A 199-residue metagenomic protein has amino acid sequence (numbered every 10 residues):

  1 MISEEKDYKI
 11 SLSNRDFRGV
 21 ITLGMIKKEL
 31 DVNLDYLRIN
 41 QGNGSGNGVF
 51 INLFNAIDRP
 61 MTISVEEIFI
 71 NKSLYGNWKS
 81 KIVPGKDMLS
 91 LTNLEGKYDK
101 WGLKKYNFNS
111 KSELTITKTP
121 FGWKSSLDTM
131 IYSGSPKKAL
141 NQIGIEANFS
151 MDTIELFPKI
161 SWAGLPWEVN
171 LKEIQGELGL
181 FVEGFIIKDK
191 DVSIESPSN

Functional and structural regions predicted by a protein language model:
D7-R18, T22-G46, L53-L74, K79 (+2 more regions): Small-residue helix/turn framework positions
